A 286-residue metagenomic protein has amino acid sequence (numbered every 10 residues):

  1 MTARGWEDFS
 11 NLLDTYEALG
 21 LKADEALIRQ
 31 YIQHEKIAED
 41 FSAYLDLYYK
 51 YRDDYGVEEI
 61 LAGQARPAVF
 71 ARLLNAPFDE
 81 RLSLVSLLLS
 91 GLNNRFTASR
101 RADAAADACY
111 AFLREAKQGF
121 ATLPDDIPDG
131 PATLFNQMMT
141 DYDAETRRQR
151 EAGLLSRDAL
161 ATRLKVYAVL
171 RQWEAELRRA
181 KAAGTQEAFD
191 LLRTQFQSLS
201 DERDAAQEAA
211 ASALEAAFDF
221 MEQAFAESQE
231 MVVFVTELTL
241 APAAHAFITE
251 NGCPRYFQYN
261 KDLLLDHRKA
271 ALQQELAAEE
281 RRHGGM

Functional and structural regions predicted by a protein language model:
M1-D141: Alpha-helical lid/collar subdomain of P-loop NTPases
S86-M286: Charge-biased C-terminal accessory regions appended to nucleic-acid-, cytoskeletal NTPase
